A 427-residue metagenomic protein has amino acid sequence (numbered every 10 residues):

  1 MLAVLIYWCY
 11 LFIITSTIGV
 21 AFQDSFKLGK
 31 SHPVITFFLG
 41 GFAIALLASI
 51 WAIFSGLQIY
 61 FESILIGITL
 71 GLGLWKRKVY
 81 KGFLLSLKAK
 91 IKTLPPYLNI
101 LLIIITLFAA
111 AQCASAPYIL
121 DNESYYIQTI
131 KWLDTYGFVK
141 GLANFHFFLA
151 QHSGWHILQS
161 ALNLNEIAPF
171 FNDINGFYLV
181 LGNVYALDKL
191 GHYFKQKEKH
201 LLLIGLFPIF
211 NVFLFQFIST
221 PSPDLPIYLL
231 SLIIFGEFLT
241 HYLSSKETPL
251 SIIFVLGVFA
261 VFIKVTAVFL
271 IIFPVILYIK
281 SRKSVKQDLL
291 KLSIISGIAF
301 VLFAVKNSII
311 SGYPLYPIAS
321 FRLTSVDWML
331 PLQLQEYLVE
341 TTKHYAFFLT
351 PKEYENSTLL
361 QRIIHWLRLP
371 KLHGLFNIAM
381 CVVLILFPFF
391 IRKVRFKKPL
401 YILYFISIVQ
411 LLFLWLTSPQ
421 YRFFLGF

Functional and structural regions predicted by a protein language model:
M1-K88: Membrane-embedded, hydrophobic transmembrane alpha-helices
T17, A21, Y178-Y193, T358-K397: Hydrophobic, aromatic-rich transmembrane alpha-helices and their immediate juxtamembrane boundary segments
L47-A52, F215, P249-V265, F269-I276 (+2 more regions): Membrane-interface alpha helices of multi-pass inner-membrane proteins
A110-Q196, I218-T220: Active-site lumenal/periplasmic loops and adjacent helix-entry segments of GT-C-fold, multi-pass membrane
A114-P117, L290-R368, H373-F376: Membrane-lumen/periplasm interface segments of specific transmembrane helices in polyprenyl phosphate-linked
H192-K195, S231-P249: Membrane-interface transmembrane helices that cradle and orient dolichyl/undecaprenyl
E198-N211, S231, V383-F387, V394-W415: Transmembrane alpha-helix segments characteristic of polytopic inner-membrane glycan-assembly/cell-envelope
F269-G297: Perimembrane helix-loop-helix junctions
